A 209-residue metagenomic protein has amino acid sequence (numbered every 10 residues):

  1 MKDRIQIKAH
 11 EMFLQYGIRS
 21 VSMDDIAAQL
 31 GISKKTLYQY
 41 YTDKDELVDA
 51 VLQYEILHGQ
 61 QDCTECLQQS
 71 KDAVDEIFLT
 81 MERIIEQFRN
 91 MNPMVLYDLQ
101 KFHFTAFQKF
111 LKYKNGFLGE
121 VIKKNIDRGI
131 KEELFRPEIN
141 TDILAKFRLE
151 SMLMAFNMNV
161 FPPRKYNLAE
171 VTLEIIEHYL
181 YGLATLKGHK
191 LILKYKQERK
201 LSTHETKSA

Functional and structural regions predicted by a protein language model:
R4, K8, M12-A50: Helix-turn-helix
A50, T64-M94, A145: Hydrophobic alpha-helical connector segments
Q53-Q60: Short, basic, alpha-helical segments at the C-terminal edge of helix-turn-helix-like DNA-binding modules
H58, Q87-M91, N125, G129 (+2 more regions): A short secondary-structure junction motif
C66, V95-L99, N159-P162: Secondary-structure edge/capping motif, primarily at the C-terminal ends of alpha-helices and the immediately following
D75, Y113, K131-F147, K165-E174: All-alpha amphipathic helical-bundle segments outside canonical DNA-binding/catalytic cores that form hydrophobic
R89-K124, R128-I143: Short secondary-structure transition hinges
K124, R128, E132, K165-A209: C-terminal peripheral helix-coil segments that are non-catalytic and often amphipathic
